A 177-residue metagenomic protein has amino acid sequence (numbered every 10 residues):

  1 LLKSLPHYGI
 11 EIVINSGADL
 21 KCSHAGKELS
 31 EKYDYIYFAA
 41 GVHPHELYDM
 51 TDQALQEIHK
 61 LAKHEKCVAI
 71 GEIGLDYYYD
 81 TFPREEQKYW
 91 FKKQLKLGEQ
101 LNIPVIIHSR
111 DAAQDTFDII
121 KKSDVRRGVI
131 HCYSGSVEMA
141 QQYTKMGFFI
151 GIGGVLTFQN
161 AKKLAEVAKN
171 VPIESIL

Functional and structural regions predicted by a protein language model:
L1-L177: Mid-domain alpha/beta scaffold segments of enzyme catalytic cores
